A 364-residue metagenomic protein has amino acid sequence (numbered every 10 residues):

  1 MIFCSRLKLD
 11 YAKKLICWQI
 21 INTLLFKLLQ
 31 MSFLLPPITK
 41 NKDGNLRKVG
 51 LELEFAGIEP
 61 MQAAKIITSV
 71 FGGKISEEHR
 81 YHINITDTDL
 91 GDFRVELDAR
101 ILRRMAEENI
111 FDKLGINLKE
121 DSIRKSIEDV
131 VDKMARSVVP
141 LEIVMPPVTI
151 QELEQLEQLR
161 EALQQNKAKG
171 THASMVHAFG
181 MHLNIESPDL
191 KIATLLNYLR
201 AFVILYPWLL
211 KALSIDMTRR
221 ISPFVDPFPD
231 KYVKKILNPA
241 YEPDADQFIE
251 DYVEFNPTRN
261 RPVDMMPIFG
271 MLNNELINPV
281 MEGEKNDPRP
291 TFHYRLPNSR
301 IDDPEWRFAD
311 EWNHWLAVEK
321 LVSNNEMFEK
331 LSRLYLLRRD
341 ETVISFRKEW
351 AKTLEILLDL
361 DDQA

Functional and structural regions predicted by a protein language model:
L9, L15: Cationic, low-complexity basic patches in intrinsically disordered or flexible, solvent-exposed regions
L28-L141, V148-Q158, Q165, D189-L190 (+2 more regions): C-terminal accessory/tail domains of diverse enzymes
Q165-S174: Active-site palm subdomain of RNA-directed nucleic acid polymerases
M175-H182: Short, conserved phosphate-binding/catalytic loop or strand-edge motifs used in phosphoryl-/nucleotidyl-transfer
H182-N184, H293: Structured core elements
